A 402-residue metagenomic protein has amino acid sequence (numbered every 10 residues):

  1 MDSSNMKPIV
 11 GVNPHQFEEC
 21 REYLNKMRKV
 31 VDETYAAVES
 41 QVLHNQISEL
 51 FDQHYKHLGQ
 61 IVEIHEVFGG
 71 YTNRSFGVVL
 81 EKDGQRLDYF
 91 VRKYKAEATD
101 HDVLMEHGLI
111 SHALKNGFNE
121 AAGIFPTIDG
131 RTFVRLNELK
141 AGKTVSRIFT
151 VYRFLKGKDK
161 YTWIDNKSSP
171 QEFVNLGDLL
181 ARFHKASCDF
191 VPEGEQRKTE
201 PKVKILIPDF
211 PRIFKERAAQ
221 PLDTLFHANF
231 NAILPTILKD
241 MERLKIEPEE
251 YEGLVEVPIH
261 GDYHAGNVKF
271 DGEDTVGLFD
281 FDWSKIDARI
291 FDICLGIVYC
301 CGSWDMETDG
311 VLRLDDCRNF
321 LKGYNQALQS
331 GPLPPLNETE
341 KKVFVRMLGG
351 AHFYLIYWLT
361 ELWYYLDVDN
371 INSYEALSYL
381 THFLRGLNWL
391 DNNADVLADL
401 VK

Functional and structural regions predicted by a protein language model:
M1-D129, V401: Conserved NTP-binding catalytic cores of kinases and kinase-like/nucleotidyltransferase enzymes across multiple kinase
N5-I9, Y354-K402: ATP/Mg2+ or Mg2+-diphosphate-binding catalytic cores that bind nucleotide phosphates or diphosphates via glycine-rich
V12-R28, A36, Q196-E247: Active-site catalytic-loop/activation-segment of kinase and kinase-like phosphoryl-transfer enzymes
F68-L80, Q85-R86, F90-V91, I124 (+1 more regions): Active-site acidic catalytic loop and adjacent metal/ATP-binding pocket of ATP-dependent phosphoryl transfer enzymes
Q85-G194: ATP-binding pocket architecture of kinase catalytic cores
G130, V151-D165, K215-A219, F353-I371: A glycine-centered beta->alpha junction motif in the catalytic cores of kinase/phosphotransferase enzymes
Q171, L333-L348: All-alpha amphipathic helical-bundle segments outside canonical DNA-binding/catalytic cores that form hydrophobic
I290-P332, G349-V368: Active-site activation/catalytic loop segments of kinase-like enzymes and analogous catalytic loops in related
